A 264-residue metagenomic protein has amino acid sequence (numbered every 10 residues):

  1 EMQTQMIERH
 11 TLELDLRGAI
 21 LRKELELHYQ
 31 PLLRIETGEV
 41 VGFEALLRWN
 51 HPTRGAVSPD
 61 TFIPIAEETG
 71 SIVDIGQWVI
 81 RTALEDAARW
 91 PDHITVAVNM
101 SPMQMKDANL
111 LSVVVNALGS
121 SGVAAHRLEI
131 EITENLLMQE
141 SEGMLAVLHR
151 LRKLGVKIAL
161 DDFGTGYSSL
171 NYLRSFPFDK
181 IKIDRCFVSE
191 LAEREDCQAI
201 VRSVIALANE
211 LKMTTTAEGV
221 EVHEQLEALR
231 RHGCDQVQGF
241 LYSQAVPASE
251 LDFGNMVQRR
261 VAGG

Functional and structural regions predicted by a protein language model:
E1-V123, T133-L136, H149-R150, F163-T165 (+3 more regions): Bacterial c-di-GMP phosphodiesterase EAL domain
T4-Q5, I35-E39, P52-T53, S101-A108 (+2 more regions): EAL-family c-di-GMP phosphodiesterase catalytic domain
A146: Mobile late-domain/C-terminal helix-loop "cap" segments that border catalytic sites or the cytosolic face
